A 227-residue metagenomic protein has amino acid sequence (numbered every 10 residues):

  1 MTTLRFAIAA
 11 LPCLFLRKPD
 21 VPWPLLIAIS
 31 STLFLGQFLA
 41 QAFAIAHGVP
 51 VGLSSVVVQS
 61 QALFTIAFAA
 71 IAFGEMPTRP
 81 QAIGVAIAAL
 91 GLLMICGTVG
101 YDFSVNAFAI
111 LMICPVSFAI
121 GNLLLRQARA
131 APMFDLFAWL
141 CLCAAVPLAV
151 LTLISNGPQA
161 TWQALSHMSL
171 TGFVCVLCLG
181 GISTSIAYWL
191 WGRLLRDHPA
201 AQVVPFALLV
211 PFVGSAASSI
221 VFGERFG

Functional and structural regions predicted by a protein language model:
T2-I8, L33, A42-M76, C114 (+1 more regions): Specific alpha-helical transmembrane segments that line the substrate/conduction pathway and gating interfaces
L4, S54-S60, L124-A145, G180-I220: Helix-helix packing/entry segments at the starts of transmembrane helices
F6-C13, T65-I66, D102-A160, V176 (+1 more regions): Transmembrane alpha-helical segments that form core, pore/gating elements of small-molecule transporters/exporters
A7, C13, A67-F68, P77-G97 (+5 more regions): Hydrophobic transmembrane alpha-helices of multi-pass small-molecule transport proteins
L14-V58, I66, I87, L92-M94 (+1 more regions): Specific transmembrane alpha-helical segments of multi-pass solute transporters/efflux pumps, especially DMT/EamA
P22-T32, P77-A89, A107-L111, A131-L142 (+1 more regions): Cytoplasmic-side transmembrane-helix entry/capping segments in multi-pass membrane proteins
I29-F38, Q61-A62, C96, C114-N122 (+4 more regions): Transmembrane alpha-helical core positions of polytopic small-molecule transporters
F43-H47, L93-N106, I154-T171, C175 (+1 more regions): Membrane-interface helix termini and inter-helical loops of multi-pass transporters
